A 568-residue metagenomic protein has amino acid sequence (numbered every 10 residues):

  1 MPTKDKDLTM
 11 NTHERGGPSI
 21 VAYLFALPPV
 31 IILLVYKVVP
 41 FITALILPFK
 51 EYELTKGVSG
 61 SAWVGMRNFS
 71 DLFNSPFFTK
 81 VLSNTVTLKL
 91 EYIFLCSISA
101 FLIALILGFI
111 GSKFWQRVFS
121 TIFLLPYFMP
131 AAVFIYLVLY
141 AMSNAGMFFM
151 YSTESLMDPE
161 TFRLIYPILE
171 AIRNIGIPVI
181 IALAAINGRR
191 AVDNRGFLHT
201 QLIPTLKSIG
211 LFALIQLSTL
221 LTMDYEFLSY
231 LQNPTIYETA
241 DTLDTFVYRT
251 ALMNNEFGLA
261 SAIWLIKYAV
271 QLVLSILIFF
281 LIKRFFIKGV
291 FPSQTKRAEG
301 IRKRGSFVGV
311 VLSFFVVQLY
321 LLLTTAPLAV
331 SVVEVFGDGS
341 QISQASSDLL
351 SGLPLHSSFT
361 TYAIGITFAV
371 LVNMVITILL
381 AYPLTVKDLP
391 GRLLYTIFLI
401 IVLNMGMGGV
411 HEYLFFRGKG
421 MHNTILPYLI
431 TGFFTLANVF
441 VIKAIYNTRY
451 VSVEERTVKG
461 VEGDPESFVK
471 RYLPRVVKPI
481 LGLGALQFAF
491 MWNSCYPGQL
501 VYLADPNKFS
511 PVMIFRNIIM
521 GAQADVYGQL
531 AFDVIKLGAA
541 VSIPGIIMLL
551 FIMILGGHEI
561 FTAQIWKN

Functional and structural regions predicted by a protein language model:
M1-G17: Short, Lys/Arg-rich, polar N-terminal cytosolic tail immediately upstream of the first transmembrane signal-anchor
P18-V290, G309, S313-K459, G463-N568: A structural signal for multi-pass alpha-helical bundles of membrane permease subunits that mediate small-molecule
F286-S306: Flexible interhelical linker loops that connect adjacent transmembrane helices in multi-pass membrane transporters
